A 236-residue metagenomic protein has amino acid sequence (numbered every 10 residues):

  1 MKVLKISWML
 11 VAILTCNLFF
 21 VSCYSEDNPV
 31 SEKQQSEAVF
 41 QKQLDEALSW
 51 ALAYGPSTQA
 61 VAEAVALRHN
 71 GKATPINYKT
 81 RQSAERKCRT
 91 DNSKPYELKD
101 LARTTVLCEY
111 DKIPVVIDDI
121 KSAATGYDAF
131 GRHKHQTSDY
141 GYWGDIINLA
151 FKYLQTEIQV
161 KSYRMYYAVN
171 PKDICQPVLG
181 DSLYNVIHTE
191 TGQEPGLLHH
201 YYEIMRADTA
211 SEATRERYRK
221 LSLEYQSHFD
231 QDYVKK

Functional and structural regions predicted by a protein language model:
M1-L10: Bacterial N-terminal signal peptides that target proteins for export
K2, A38, K42-S49, E63 (+5 more regions): Polar/charged alpha-helical tracts
L10-L18: Bacterial N-terminal signal peptides
Y24-E26: Bacterial signal peptide processing site
N28-T90: Intrinsically disordered, low-complexity polar/charged tails and linkers
C88-K236: Long beta-strand-rich cores associated with HINT superfamily self-processing modules
